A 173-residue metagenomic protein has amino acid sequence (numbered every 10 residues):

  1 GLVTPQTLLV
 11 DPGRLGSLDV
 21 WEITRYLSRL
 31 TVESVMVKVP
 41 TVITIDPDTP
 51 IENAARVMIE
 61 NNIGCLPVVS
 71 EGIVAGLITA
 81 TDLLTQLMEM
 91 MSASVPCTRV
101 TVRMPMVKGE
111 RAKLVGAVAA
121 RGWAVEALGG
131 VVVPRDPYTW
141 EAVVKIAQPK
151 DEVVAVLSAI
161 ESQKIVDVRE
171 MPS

Functional and structural regions predicted by a protein language model:
G1-T4, I45-D46, G64-I78: Cytosolic beta-strand hydrophobic patch enriched in CBS
T4-D46, E52-I59, T79-V115, A119-R121 (+1 more regions): Tandem CBS (Bateman) regulatory domains
G76, W140-I146: A short beta-strand motif that forms the metal-chelation/ATP-contact edge of phosphoryl-transfer active sites
V107, K145-E152: Helix N-cap motif at beta-to-alpha junctions
L114-V118, V153-K164: Short amphipathic alpha-helices in soluble, non-transmembrane regions that often serve as interface/regulatory elements
E126-L128, L157-S173: Conserved short beta-strand edge segments in small beta-sheet-based binding/regulatory domains
V132-W140, R169-S173: Short proline/glycine- and acidic-rich turn/helix-capping motifs at secondary-structure junctions
